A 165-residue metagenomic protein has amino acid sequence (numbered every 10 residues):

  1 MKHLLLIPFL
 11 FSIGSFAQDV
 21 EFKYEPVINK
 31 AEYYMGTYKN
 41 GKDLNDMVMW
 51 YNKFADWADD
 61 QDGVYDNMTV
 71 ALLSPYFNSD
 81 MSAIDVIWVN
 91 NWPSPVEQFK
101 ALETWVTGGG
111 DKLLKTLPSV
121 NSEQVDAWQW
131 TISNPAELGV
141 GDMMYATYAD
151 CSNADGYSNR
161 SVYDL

Functional and structural regions predicted by a protein language model:
M1-L4, Q18: Positively charged n-region of N-terminal signal peptides that target proteins for export
H3-I13: Sec-dependent N-terminal signal peptides
A17-L165: Short S/T/G/P-rich N-terminal loop/turn motif that feeds into the first structured element of a domain
